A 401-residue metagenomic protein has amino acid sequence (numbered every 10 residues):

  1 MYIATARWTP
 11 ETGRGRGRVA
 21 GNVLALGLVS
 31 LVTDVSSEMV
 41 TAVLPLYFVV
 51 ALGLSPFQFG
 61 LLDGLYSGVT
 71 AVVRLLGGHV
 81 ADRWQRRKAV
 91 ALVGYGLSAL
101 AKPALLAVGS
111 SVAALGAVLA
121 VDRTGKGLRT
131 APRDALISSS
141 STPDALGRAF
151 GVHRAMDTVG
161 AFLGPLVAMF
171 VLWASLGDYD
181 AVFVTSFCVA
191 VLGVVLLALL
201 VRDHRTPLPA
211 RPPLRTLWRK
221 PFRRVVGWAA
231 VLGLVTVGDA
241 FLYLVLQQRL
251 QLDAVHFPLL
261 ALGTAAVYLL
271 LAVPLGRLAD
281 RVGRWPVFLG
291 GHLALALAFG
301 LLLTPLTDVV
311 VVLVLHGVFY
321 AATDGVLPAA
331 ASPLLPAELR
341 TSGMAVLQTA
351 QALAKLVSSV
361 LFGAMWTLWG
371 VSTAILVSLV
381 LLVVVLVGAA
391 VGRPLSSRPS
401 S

Functional and structural regions predicted by a protein language model:
Y2-A20, R202-V231: Juxtamembrane intracellular "pre-TM" segments in multi-pass secondary transporters
G15-S67, F222-L260: Helix-loop boundary and gating motifs at the non-cytosolic
L46-A51, L163-A181, V357-T373: Transmembrane alpha-helix termini and helix-breaking/packing motifs in multi-pass membrane transporters
V73-R86, L172, L270-G283, W366-T367: Helix-to-loop junctions at the C-terminal end of transmembrane segments in multipass secondary transporters
A89-A104, F187, P286-L301, L379: Structural signature of the two symmetry-related core transmembrane helices
V118-V159, A330: Cytoplasmic helix-loop-helix junction between adjacent transmembrane helices in 12-TM secondary transporters
M169, F187-P207, V385-R393: C-terminal membrane-cytosol helix-exit motif in multi-pass small-molecule transporters
R284-L327: C-terminal transmembrane helical hairpin of 12-TM major facilitator-type secondary transporters
